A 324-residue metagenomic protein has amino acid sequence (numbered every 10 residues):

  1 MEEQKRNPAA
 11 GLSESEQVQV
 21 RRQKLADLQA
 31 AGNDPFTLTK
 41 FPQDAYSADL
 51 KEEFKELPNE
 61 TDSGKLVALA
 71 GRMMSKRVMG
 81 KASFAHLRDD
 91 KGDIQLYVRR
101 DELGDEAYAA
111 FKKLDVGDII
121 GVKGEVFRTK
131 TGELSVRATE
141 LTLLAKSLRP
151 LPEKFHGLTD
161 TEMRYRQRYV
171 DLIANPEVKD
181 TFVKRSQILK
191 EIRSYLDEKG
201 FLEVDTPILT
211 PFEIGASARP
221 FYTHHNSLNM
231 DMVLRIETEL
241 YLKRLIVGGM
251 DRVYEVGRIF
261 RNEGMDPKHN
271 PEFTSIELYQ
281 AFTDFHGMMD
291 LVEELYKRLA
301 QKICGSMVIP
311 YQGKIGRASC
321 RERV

Functional and structural regions predicted by a protein language model:
M1-R323: Class II aminoacyl-tRNA synthetase catalytic cores and aaRS-like
